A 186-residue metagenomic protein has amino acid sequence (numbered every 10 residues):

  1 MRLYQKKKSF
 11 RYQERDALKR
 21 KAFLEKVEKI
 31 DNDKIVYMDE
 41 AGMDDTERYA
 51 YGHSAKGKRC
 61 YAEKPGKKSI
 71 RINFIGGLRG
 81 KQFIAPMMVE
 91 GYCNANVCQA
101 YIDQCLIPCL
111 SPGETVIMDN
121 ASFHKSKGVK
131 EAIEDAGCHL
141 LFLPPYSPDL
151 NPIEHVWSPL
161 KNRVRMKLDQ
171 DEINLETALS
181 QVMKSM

Functional and structural regions predicted by a protein language model:
M1-M186: Short functional hotspots at interaction and active-site rims
